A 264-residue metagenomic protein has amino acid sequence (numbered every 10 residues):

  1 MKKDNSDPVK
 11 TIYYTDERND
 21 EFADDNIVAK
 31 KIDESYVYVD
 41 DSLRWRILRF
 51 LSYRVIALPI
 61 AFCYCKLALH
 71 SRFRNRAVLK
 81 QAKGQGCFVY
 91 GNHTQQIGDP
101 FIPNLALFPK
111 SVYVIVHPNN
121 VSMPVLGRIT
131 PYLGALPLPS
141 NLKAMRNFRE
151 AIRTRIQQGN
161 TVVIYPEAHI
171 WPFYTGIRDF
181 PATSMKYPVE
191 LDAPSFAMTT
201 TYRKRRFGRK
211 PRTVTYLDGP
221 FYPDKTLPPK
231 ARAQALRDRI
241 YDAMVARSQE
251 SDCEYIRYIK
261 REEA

Functional and structural regions predicted by a protein language model:
M1-F88, G98-I102, G127, Y132 (+1 more regions): Membrane-anchoring hydrophobic helices of lipid-metabolizing enzymes
K2-I32, R149-A264: Non-catalytic C-terminal accessory region of glycerolipid acyltransferases and related lyso-lipid remodeling enzymes
S52-I56, Q95, K143-A144, R232 (+1 more regions): Soluble or luminal CAZymes and related metallo-dependent hydrolases
A61, P103-N104, G127, I152 (+1 more regions): Short amphipathic alpha-helical segments and helix-helix/interface helices
L69, N141-R146, I177-R178: A conditional alpha-helix N-cap/helix-loop micro-motif detector
F73-R76, M123, M145-R149: Structural motif corresponding to alpha-helix initiation and N-cap regions
A77, K143, T201: Residue-level "edge-of-site" marker
A82-L142: Catalytic core of membrane glycerolipid acyltransferases/transacylases, capturing the structured, soluble-facing
